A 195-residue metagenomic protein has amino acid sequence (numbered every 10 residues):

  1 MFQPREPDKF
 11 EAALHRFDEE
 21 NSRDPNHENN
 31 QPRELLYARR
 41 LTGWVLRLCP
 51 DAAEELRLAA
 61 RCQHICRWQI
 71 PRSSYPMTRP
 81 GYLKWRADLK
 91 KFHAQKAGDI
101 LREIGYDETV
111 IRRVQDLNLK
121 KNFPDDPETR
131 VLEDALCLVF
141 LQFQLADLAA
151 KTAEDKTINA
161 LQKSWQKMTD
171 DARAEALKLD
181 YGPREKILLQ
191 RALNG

Functional and structural regions predicted by a protein language model:
F2-R5, A12, E19, N26-L35 (+5 more regions): Divalent metal-dependent phosphate-bond-processing catalytic cores, especially two-metal-ion Mg2+/Mn2+ enzymes that act
A12, R16, D88-F92, K96 (+1 more regions): A non-catalytic, amphipathic alpha-helix used as a structural packing/dimerization or gating element in enzyme scaffolds
Y37, A52-R61, H93, V110-V114: Residue-level detector of well-ordered alpha-helical segments, enriched for hydrophobic/aromatic packing positions
E54-R72, A97, D116-N122, L136: His-Asp-centered metal-binding catalytic motifs of divalent-metal-dependent phosphohydrolases/nucleases
A59, S74, R79-A87, E185-G195: Long, low-complexity, intrinsically disordered polar/charged segments
I65-T78, L141-D147: Acidic, Mg2+-coordinating active-site segments of isoprenoid diphosphate-utilizing enzymes
S73-D116: Helix-adjacent hinge/juxtasegments
